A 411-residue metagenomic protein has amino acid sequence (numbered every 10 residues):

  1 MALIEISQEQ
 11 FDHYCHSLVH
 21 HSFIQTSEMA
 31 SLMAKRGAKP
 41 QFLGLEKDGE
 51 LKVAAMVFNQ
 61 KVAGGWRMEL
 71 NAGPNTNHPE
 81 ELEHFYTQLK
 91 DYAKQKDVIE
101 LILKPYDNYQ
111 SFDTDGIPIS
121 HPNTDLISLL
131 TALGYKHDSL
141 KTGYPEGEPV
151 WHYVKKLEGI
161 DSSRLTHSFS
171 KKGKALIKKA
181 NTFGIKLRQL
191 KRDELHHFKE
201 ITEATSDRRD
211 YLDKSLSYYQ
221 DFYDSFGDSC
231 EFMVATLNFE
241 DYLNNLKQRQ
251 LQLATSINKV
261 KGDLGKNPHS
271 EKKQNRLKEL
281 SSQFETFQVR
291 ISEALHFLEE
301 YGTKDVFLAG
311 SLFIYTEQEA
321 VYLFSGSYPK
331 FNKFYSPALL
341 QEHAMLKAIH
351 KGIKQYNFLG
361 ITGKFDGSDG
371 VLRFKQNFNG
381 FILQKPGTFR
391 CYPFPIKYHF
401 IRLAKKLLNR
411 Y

Functional and structural regions predicted by a protein language model:
L3-G64, Y135-P145, K156-F331, K364: A conserved beta-strand-loop-helix scaffold within acyl/acetyltransferase catalytic domains
F42, G360-Y411: C-terminal catalytic domain of photolyase/cryptochrome flavoproteins, centering on the FAD-binding pocket
G64-E148, A309-G310, T316-F378: Acyl-donor binding region in acyl/amide transferases
I99, P149-K155, F183: Generic beta-strand structural signal
L103, L140, L190, L216 (+2 more regions): Residue-level detector of family-conserved "landmark" positions at structurally sensitive sites
F112-D113, P149, K199, S225 (+2 more regions): Short Asp/Glu-rich motifs
D115-I119, Y153-K155, A204-T205, V371-R373 (+1 more regions): Short low-complexity, flexible loop/linker segments enriched in glycine and/or proline with clustered acidic
